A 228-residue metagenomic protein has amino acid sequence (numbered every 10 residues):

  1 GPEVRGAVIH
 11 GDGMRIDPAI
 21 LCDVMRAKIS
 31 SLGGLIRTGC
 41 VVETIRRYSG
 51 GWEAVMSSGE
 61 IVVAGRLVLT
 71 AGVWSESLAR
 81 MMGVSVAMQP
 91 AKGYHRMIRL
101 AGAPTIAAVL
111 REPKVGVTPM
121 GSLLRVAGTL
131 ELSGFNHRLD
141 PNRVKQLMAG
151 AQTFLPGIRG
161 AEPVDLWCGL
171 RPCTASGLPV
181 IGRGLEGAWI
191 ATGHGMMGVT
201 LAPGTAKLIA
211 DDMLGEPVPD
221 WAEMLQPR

Functional and structural regions predicted by a protein language model:
P2-R66: Helical element adjacent to the flavin cofactor pocket in flavoenzyme catalytic cores
M14, P18, C22, A71 (+4 more regions): Generic structural signal for well-ordered, non-membrane alpha-helical segments in soluble metabolic enzymes
P18, E112, Q152-R228: C-terminal catalytic lobe of FAD-dependent flavoproteins
G33-L35, L124, A188: Short, conserved active-site loop motifs that form the nucleotide-linked donor/cofactor pocket
R37, V68, W189-A191: Hydrophobic/aromatic beta-strand patches that form the interior of the parallel beta-sheet core in alpha/beta enzyme
T44, G51, I61-V62, R66-E186: Active-site substrate-recognition segment that forms the wall of the catalytic cavity or substrate channel
